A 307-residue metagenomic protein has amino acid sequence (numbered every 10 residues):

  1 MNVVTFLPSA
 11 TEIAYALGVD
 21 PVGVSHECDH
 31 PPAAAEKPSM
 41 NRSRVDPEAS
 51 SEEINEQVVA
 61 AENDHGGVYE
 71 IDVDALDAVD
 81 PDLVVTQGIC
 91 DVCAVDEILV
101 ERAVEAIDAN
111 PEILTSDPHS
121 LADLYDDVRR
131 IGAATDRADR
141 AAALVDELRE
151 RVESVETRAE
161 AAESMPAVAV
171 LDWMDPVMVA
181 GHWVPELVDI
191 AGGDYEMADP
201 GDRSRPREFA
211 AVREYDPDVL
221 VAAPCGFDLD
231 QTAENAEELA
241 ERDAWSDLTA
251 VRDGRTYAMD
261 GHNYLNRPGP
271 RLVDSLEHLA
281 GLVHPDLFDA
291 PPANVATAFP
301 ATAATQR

Functional and structural regions predicted by a protein language model:
M1-R307: N-terminal ligand-binding lobe of clamshell/alpha-beta domains
